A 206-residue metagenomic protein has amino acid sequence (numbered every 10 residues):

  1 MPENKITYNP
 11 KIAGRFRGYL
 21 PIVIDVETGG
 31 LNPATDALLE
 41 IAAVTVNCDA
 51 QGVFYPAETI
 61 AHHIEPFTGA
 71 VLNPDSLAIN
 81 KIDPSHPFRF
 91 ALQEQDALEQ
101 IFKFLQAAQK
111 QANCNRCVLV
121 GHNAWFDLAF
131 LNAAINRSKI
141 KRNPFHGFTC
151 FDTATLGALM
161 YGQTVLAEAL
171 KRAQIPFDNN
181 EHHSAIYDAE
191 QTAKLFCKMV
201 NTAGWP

Functional and structural regions predicted by a protein language model:
P2, F16, I140-K141, M160-G162: Catalytic phosphate/metal-binding cores of nucleic-acid and nucleotide-processing enzymes, i.e., regions that mediate
P2-H122, H183: Conserved non-catalytic scaffold segment of RNase H-like nuclease domains
D25-E27, D127, D152, D188: Acidic active-site catalytic centers that drive phospho-/nucleotidyl reactions and related ester hydrolyses
T28-G30, T155, Q191: Short, glycine/acidic-enriched loop or turn micro-motifs at the edges of active sites
L31-P33, A158, K194: Conserved protein kinase catalytic core
H63-P87, T153-A189: Active-site-proximal helix-loop-helix substrate-binding element of RNase H-like nuclease domains
Q109, F126-F148: Substrate-recognition/cap helix-loop segment adjacent to the acidic, metal-dependent catalytic center of Asp-based
V118-W125, A129-F130, A134-I135, A167-P206: Acidic, Mg2+-coordinating catalytic module of metal-dependent nucleases/exonucleases that use a two-metal-ion mechanism
